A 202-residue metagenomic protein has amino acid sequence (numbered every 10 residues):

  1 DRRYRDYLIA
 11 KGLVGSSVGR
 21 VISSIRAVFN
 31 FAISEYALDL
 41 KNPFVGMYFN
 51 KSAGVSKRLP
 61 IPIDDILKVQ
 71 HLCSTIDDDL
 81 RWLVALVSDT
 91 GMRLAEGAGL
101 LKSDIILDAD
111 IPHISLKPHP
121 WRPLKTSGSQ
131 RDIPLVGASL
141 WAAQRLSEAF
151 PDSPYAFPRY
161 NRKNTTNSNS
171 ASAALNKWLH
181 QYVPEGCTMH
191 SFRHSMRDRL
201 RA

Functional and structural regions predicted by a protein language model:
D1-D6, V45-Y48, R197: Short, conserved phosphate-binding/catalytic loop or strand-edge motifs used in phosphoryl-/nucleotidyl-transfer
D1-N30, V55, I76, N164-S170 (+1 more regions): N-terminal core-binding DNA-recognition domain of tyrosine site-specific recombinases/integrases
I9, V87-S88, R201-A202: Short amphipathic helical patch at the helix-1/turn junction of helix-turn-helix
G15-S24, S34, L38-L100, G128-S129 (+1 more regions): Basic, Lys/Arg- and aromatic-enriched nucleic-acid-binding interface segment
I33-N42, I106-A109, L146-F150: Proline-centered turn/helix-capping motifs that create local helix->coil transitions or kinks
G46-F49, G99-Q144: Conserved tyrosine-mediated DNA breakage-rejoining catalytic core shared by Y-recombinases
E96-A98, C187-T188, R197, A202: Active-site-proximal segment of tyrosine recombinases
H119-P120, V136-E185: Active-site/catalytic core of tyrosine-dependent DNA strand-transfer enzymes
